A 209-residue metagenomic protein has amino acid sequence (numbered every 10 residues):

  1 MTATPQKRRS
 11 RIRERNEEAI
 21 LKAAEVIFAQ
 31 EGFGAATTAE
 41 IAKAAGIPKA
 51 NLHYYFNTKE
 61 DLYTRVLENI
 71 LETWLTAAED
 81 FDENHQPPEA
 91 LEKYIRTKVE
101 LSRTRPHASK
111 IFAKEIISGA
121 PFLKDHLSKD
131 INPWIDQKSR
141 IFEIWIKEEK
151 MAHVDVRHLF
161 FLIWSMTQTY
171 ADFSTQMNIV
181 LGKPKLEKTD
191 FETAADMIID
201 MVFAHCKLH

Functional and structural regions predicted by a protein language model:
M1-R15, K22: N-terminal intrinsically disordered/low-complexity leader segments
M1-T4, E100, T104, N132 (+3 more regions): C-terminal peripheral helix-coil segments that are non-catalytic and often amphipathic
N16, I20-F28, K98, V202: Short hydrophobic clusters on alpha-helical segments that form packing/core surfaces in small helical domains
A19, I27-D61, R65: Helix-turn-helix
F33-G34, P121, M151: Conserved hydrophobic residue
V66-K93, K138-I144: Amphipathic alpha-helical linker/stalk segments
E79-K110, E148, V156-I163: Hydrophobic alpha-helical connector segments
R103-D125, F173-L181: Amphipathic alpha-helical segments used for helix-helix packing
